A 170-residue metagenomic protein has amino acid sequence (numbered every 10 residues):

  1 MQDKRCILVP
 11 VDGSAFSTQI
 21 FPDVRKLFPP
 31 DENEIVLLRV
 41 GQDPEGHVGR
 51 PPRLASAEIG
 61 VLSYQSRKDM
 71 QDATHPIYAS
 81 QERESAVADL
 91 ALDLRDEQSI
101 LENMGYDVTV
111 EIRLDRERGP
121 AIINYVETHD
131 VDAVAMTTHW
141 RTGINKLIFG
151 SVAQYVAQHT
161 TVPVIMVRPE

Functional and structural regions predicted by a protein language model:
M1-Q2, D72, A79-L92, D96-V134: Structural beta-alpha unit
Q2-C6, T137-Q158, P169: Glycine-rich, Arg-bearing micro-motifs that act as flexible, cationic patches
Q2-I77, E102, T109: Small/aliphatic-rich secondary-structure junction motif
P22, I123, Q154: Active-site phosphate/pyrophosphate- and oxyanion-stabilizing loops and adjacent acidic/basic residues in soluble
D23, P29-E32, L37, P51-A55 (+7 more regions): Aromatic/pi-system hotspot detector in well-structured domains
K26-P29, E127-T128, Q158: Solvent-exposed polar/charged
D31, V152, T160-V162: Short, structured coil segments at secondary-structure junctions
P52-S56, E127-H129, V152-A153: Short, hinge-like loop/turn segments at secondary-structure boundaries
